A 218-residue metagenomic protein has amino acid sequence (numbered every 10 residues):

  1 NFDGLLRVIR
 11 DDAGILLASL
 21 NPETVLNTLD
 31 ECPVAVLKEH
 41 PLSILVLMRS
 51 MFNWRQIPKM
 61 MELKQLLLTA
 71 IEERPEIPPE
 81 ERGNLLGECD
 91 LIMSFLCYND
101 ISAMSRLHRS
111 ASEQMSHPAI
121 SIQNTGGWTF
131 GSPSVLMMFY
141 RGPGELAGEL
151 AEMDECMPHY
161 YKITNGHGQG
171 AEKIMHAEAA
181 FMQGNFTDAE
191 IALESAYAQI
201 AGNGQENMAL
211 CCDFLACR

Functional and structural regions predicted by a protein language model:
N1-N53, K59, L63: Extended alpha-helical scaffolding segments used for macromolecular assembly and cargo binding
A35-F214: Internal alpha-solenoid helical repeat scaffolds
A216-R218: Long, low-complexity regulatory tails in eukaryotic proteins
